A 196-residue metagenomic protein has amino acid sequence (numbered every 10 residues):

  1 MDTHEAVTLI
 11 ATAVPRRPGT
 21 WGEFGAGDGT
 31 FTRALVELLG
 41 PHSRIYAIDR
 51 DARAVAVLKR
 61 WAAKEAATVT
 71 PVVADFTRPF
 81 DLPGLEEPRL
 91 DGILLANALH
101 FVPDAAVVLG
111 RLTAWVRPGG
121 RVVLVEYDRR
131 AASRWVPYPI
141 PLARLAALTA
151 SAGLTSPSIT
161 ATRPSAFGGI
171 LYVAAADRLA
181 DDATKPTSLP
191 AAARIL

Functional and structural regions predicted by a protein language model:
M1-T20, T30, A34: Conserved alpha-helix/loop element of class I SAM-dependent methyltransferases that forms part of the SAM/SAH-binding
G22, D28, T32-D81: Class I SAM-dependent methyltransferase SAM/SAH-binding core
F80-I93: A short acidic, Gly/Pro-enriched loop at the edge of an enzyme's catalytic core that lines a small-molecule cofactor
L90-A105: A short SAM/SAH-binding and catalytic strip from SAM-dependent methyltransferases
A106-P118: A short glycine-rich, Lys/Arg-flanked "PGG" loop and its adjoining helix->strand segment in the class I
G119-Y127: Conserved beta-strand signature within the Rossmann-like core of class I S-adenosyl-L-methionine
Y138-G153: Short alpha-helix
T162-L196: Core SAM-dependent methyltransferase catalytic element
